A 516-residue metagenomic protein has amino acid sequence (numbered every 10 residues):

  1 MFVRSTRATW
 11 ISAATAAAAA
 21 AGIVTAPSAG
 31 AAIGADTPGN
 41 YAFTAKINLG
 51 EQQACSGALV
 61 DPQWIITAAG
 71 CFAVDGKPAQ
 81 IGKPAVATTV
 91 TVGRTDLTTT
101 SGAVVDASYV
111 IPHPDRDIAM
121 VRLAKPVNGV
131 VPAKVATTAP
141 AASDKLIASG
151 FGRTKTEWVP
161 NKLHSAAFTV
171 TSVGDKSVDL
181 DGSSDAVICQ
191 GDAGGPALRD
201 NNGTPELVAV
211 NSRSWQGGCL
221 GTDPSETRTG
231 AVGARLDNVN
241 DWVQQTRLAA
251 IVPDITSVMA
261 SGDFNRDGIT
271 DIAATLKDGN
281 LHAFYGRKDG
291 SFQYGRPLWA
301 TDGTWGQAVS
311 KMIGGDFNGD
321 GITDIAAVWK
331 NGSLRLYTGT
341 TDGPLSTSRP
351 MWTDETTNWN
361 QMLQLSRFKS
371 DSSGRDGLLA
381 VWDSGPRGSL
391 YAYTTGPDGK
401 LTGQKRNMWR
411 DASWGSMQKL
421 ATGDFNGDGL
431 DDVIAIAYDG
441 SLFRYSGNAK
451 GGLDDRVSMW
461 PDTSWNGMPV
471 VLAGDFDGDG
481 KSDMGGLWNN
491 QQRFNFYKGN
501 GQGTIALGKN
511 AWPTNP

Functional and structural regions predicted by a protein language model:
M1-A31, T246: Secretory targeting and sorting signals
R7, L59-A73, A193-I255: C-terminal subregion of chymotrypsin/trypsin-like serine protease catalytic domains
G39-G82, V86: Catalytic histidine site
I47-G50, V60-P62, T67-C71, V92-T95 (+6 more regions): Active-site-proximal beta-strand/loop segments in catalytic clefts of secreted hydrolases
A68, A73-H113: Conserved H-D interstitial segment of serine endopeptidase catalytic domains
G70-A73, G93-T98, A124-N128, F151-K155 (+12 more regions): Acidic glycine-/aspartate-rich tracts in secreted/extracellular proteins
D96, A103-S108, P114-V187, G191 (+2 more regions): Chymotrypsin/trypsin-fold serine protease catalytic domain
V252-P516: Trp/Gly-enriched beta-strand/coil motifs that build multi-repeat beta-propeller-like domains and related W-rich binding
